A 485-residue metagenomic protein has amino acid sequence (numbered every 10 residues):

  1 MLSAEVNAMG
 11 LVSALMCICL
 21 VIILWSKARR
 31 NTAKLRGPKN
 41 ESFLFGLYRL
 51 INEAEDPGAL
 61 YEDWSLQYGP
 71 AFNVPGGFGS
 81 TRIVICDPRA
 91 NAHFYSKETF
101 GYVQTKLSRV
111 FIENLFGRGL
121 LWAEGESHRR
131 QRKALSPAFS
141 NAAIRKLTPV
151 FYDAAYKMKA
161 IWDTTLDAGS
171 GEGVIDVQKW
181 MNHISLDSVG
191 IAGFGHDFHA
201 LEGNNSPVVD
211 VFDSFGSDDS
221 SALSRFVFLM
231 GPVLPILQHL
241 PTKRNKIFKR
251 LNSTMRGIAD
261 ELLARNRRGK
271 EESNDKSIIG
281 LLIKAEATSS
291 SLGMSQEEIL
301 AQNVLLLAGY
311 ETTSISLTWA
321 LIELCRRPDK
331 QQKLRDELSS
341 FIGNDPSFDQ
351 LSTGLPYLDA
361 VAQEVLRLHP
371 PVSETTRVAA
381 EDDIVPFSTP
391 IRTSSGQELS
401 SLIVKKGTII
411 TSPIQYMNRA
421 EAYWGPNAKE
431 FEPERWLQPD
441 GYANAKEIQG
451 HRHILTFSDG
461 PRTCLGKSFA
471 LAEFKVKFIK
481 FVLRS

Functional and structural regions predicted by a protein language model:
L2-A4, A155, K159, S214-F215 (+3 more regions): Cytochrome P450 proximal C-terminal region
L2-K133, R145, P149-T164, I184 (+5 more regions): N-terminal membrane-proximal hinge/A-helix region immediately C-terminal to the signal-anchor transmembrane segment
N40, Y152, G171, P207-S214 (+7 more regions): Cytochrome P450 I-helix active-site segment
Q104-V110, K146-L317, K333: Cytochrome P450 heme-thiolate monooxygenase catalytic core
F116, K133, P137, V304 (+5 more regions): Cytochrome P450 heme-thiolate "Cys pocket" and heme-binding signature region
Y310-E337, K467-S485: Cytochrome P450 catalytic-core helices
P371-E374, S394, E398, S412-A445: Conserved cytochrome P450 K-helix/beta-meander segment immediately N-terminal to the heme-binding cysteine loop
